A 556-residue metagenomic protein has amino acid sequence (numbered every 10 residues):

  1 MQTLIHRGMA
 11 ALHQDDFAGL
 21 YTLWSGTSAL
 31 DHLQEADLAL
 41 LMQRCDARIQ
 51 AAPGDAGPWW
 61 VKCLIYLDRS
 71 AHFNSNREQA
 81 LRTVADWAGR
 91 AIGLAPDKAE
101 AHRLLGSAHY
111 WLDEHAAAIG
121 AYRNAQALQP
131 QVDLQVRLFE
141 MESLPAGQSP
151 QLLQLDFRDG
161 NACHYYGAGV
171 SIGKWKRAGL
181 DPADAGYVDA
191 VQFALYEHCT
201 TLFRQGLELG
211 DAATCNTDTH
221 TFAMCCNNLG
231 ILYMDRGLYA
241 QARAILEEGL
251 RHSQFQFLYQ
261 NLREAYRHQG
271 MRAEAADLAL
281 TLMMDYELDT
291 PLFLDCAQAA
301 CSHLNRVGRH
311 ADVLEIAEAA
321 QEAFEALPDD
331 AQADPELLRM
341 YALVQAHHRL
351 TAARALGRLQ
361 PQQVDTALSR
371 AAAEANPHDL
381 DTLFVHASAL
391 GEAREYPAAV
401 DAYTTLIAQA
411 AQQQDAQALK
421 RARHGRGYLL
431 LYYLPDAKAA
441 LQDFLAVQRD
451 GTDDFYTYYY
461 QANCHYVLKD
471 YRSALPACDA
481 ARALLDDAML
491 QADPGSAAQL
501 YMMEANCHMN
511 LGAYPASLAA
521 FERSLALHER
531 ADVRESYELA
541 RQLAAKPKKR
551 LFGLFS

Functional and structural regions predicted by a protein language model:
H6, V61, L104, R137 (+17 more regions): "A position-specific structural signal for the A-helix of alpha-solenoid helical repeats
M9, L64, A71, S107 (+12 more regions): Residue-level recognition of tetratricopeptide repeat
F17, E35-L38, L81, H115 (+11 more regions): TPR-repeat structural position
L20, L41, V84, A118 (+10 more regions): Single-residue signature of alpha-solenoid repeat helices
S28-H32, C63, D68-S75, W111-D113 (+18 more regions): Short coil/turn linking the two alpha-helices of tandem helical-hairpin repeats
C45, L81, A88, Y122 (+12 more regions): Hydrophobic/aromatic packing residues within the alpha-helices of TPR/SEL1-like helical repeat arrays
P53, P96, P130, F157-G160 (+10 more regions): Short coil turns that delineate tetratricopeptide repeat
G57, E100, D133-Q135, N161-C163 (+14 more regions): Start-of-helix register in tetratricopeptide repeats
